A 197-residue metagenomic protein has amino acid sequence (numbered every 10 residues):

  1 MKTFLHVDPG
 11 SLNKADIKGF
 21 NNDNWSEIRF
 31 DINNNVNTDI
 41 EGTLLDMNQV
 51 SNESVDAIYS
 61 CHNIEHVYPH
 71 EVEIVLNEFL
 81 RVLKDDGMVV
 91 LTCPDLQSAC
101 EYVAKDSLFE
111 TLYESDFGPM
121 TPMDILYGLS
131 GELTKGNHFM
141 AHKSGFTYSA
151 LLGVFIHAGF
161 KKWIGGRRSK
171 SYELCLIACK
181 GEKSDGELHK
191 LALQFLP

Functional and structural regions predicted by a protein language model:
K2-E101, L176-K180: Conserved SAM-binding loop
E71-I74, E78, K84, M88-P197: S-adenosyl-L-methionine-dependent methyltransferase catalytic module, highlighting the catalytic core
